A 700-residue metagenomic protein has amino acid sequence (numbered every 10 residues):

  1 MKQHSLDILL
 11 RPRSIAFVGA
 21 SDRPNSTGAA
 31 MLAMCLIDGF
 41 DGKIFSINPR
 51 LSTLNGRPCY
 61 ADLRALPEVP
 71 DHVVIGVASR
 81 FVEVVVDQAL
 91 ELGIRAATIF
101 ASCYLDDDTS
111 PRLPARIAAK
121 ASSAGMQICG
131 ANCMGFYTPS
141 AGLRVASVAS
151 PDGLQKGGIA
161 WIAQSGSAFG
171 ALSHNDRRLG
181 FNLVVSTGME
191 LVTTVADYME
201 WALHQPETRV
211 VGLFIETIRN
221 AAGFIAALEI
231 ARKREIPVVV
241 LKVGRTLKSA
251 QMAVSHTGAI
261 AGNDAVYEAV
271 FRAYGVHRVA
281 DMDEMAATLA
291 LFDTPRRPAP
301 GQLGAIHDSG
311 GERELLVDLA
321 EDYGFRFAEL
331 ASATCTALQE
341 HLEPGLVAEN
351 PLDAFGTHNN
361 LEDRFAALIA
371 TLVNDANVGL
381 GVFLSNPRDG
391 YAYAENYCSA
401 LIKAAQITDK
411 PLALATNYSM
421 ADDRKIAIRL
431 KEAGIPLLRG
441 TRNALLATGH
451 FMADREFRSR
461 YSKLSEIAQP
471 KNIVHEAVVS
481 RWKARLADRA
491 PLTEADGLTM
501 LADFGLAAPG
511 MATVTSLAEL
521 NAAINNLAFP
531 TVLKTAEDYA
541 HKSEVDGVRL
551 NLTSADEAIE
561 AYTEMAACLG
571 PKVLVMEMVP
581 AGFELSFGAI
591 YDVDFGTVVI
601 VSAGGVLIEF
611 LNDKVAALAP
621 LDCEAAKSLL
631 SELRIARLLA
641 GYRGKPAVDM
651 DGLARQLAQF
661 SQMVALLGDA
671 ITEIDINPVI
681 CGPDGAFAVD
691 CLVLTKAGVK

Functional and structural regions predicted by a protein language model:
M1-K700: Catalytic-core regions of core metabolic enzymes, especially those transforming organic acids/acyl-group intermediates
